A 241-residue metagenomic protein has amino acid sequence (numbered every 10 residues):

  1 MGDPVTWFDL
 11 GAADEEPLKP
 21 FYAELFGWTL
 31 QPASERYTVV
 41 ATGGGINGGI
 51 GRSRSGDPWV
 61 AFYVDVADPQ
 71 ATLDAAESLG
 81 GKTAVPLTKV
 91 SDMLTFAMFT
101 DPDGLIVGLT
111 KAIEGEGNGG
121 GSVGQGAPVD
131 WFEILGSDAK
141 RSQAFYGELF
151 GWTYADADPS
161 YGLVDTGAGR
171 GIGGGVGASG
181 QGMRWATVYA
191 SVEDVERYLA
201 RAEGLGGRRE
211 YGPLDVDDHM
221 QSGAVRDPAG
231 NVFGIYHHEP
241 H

Functional and structural regions predicted by a protein language model:
M1-E16, I46, V60-F62, G108-Q143 (+3 more regions): N-terminal beta-strand motif that seeds the catalytic metal site of vicinal oxygen chelate
M1-N47, S78, E133-G171: Core segments of cupin and vicinal oxygen chelate
P4-A13, S53-L79, T95-T100, V129-S137 (+2 more regions): Vicinal oxygen chelate
V5-F8, F21, F26-L30, V40 (+10 more regions): Fold-core signature of tandem repeat domains
S34-Y37, G56-P58, V90-T95, D158-Y161 (+2 more regions): Short acidic/glycine-enriched loop/turn segments that link adjacent beta-strands
R52, A178, E239-P240: A charge-rich, low-complexity, intrinsically flexible signal that marks solvent-exposed coils, linkers, repeats
L73, L79-I134, A155, L199 (+1 more regions): Vicinal oxygen chelate
Y146, A155-G204, R208-L214: Structured core of small recognition/catalytic domains
